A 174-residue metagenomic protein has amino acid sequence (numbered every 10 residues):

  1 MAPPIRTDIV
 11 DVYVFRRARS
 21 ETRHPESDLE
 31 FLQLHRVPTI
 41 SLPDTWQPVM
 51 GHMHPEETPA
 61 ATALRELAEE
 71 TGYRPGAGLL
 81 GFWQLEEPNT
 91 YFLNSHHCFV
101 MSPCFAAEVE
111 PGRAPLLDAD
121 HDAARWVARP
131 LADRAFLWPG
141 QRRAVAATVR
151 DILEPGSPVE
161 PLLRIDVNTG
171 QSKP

Functional and structural regions predicted by a protein language model:
M1-Q47: N-terminal strand-loop-strand
Q47, F99, W126: Short aromatic/basic micro-patch
V49, A63, L67: Hydrophobic alpha-helical positions that pack around
V49-E56: Short histidine-centered catalytic/ligand-binding loop motif
E56-T62: N-terminal phosphate-binding loop and adjacent alpha-helix
A68, G72-R113: Active-site segment of metal-dependent pyrophosphate-handling enzymes, primarily the Nudix hydrolase catalytic core
P103-E108, A114-T148: NUDIX/MutT-family hydrolases
L137-P174: Charged phosphate-binding loop/patch that engages nucleotide di/tri-phosphates or the phosphate backbone of nucleic
